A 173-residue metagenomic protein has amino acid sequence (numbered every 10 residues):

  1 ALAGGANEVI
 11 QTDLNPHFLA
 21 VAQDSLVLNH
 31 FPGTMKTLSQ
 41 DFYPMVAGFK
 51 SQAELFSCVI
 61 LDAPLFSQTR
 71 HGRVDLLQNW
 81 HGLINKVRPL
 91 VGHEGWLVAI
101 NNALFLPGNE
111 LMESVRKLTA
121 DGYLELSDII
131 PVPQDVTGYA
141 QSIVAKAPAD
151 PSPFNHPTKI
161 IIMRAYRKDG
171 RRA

Functional and structural regions predicted by a protein language model:
A1-N7: Conserved SAM-binding loop of SAM-dependent methyltransferases across substrates and taxa, primarily the Class I
L2, K50, I84-R88, R116: A structural alpha-helix within SAM-dependent methyltransferase catalytic domains
E8-D13: Conserved SAM-binding motif I beta-strand of class I
N15-I60: S-adenosyl-L-methionine
H17-F18, F56-K86: Mobile active-site "lid"/loop adjacent to the S-adenosyl-L-methionine
F31, V91-H93: Helix-to-beta-strand junctions that scaffold the AdoMet/dcAdoMet cofactor pocket in Class I SAM-dependent enzymes
F66, K86-R88, W96-N101: Anionic ligand-binding catalytic core segments
W96-A173: C-terminal catalytic and target-recognition region of SAM-dependent MTase-like enzymes, primarily methyltransferases
